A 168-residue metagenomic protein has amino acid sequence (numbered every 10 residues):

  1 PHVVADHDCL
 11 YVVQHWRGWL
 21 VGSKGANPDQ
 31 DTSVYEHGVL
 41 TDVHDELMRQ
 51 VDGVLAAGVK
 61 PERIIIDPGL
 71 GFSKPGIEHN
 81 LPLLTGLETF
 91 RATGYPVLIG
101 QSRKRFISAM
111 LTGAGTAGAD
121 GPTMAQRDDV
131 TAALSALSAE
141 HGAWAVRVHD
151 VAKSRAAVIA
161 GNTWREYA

Functional and structural regions predicted by a protein language model:
P1-G53, A57, F72-A168: Active-site-adjacent loop and "lid" segments of alpha/beta metabolic enzymes
K60-R63: Short acidic capping loops at alpha-helix termini that bridge into adjacent secondary structure
G69: Active-site pre-Tyr helix/loop in NAD(P)-dependent dehydrogenases
